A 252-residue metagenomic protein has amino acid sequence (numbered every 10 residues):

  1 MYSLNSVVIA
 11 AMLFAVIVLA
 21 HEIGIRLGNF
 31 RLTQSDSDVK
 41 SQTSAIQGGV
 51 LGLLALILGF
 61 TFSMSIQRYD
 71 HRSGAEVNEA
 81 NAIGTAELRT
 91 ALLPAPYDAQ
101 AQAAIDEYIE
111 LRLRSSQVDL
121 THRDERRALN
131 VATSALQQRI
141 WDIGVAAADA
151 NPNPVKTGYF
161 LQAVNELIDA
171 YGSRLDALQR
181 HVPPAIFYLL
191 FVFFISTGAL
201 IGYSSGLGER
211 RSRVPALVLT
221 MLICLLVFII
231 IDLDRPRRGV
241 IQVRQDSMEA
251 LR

Functional and structural regions predicted by a protein language model:
Y2-A10, F14-T33, D176-R252: Alpha-helical transmembrane anchor segments
Q34-A45: N-terminal low-complexity, intrinsically disordered segments
S44-F62: A generic, lipid-embedded transmembrane alpha helix
I57-N78, D234: Transmembrane signal-anchor/signal-peptide helices with a preference for the extracytoplasmic
S63, Y97-L113, R237-E249: Juxtamembrane/interfacial segments around transmembrane helices
E76-L93, R244-R252: Short extracytoplasmic/periplasmic juxtamembrane "stem" segments immediately C-terminal to an N-terminal membrane anchor
A86-Q179: Structured inter-helical modules in multipass membrane proteins
